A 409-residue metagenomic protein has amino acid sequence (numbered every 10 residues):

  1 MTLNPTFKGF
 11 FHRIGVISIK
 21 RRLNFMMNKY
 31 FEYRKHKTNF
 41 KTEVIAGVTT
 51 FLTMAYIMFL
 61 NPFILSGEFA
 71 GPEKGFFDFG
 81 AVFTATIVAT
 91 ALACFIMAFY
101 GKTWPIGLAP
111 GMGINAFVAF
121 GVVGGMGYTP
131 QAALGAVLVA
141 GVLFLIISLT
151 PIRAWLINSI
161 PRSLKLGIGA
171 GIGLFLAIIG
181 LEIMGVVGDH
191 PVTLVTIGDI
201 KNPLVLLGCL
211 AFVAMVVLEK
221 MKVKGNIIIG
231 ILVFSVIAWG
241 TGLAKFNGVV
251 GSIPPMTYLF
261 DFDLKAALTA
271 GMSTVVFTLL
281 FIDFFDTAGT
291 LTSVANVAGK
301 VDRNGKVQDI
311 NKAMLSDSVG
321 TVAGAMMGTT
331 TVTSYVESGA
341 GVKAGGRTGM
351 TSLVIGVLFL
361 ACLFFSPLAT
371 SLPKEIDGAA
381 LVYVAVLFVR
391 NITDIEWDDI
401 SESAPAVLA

Functional and structural regions predicted by a protein language model:
M1-F10, G15, I19: N-terminal amphipathic/hydrophobic targeting modules at extreme N-termini, encompassing cleavable Sec/SRP-type signal
G9, L23-A81, V195-I197, I228-N311: Helix-loop-helix hairpins and the membrane-proximal interhelical loops of multi-pass alpha-helical transport proteins
M27-N61, T90, P110-G169, N296-N391: Helix-loop-helix junctions within the multi-pass membrane cores of secondary transporters/permeases
F63, F95, F99, G121 (+3 more regions): Membrane-interface helix caps of multi-pass small-molecule transporters
E73-A91, F95: Loop-to-helix transition at the N-terminal end of transmembrane alpha-helices
F76-G80, I106, P130: Membrane-helix interface/capping residues of multi-pass secondary transporters
A89-M112: Juxtamembrane transmembrane-helix boundary signature
M126-G240, A244, L353-A409: Membrane-embedded alpha-helical modules
